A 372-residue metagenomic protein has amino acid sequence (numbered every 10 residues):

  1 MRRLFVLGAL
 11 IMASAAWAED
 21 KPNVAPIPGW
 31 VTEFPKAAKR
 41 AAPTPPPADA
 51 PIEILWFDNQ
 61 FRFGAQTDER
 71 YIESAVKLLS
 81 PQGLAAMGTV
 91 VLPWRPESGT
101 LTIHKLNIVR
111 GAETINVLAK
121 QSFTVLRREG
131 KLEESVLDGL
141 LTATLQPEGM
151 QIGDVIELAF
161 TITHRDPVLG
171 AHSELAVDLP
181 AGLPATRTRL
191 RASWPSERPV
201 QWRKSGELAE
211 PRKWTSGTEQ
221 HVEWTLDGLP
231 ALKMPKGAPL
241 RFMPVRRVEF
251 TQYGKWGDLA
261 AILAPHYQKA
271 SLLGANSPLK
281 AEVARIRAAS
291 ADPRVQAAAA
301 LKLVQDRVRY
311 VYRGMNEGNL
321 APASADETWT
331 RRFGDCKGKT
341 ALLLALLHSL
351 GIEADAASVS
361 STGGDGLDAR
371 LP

Functional and structural regions predicted by a protein language model:
M1-L4: Positively charged n-region of N-terminal signal peptides that target proteins for export
A9-A18: Hydrophobic h-region of N-terminal signal peptides that target proteins for export in Gram-negative bacteria
E19-Y253, P278-L279, G338-L344, H348-P372: Beta-strand-rich, non-transmembrane domain signature
N107, G257-R331, L350: Secondary-structure boundary elements
